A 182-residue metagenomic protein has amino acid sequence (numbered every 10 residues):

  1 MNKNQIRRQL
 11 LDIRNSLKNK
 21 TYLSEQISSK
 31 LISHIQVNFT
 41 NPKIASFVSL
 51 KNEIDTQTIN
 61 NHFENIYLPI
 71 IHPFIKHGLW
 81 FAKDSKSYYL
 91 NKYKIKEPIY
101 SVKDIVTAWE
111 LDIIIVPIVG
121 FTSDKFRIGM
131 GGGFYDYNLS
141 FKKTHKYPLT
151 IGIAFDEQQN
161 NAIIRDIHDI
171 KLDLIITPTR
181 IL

Functional and structural regions predicted by a protein language model:
M1, Q5, N15-S16, V106-I114 (+2 more regions): Surface-exposed, charge/polar-rich loops and edge strands
M1-W109: N-terminal active-site beta-alpha-beta segment that forms phosphate/nucleotide-binding and substrate-recognition loops
L10, I66, I115, G131 (+1 more regions): Residue-level signal for inorganic ion chemistry
V48, I118, T179: Glycine-rich, N-terminal phosphate-binding loop of Rossmann-like dinucleotide-binding domains
K51-E53, P73, G120-T122, Y135 (+1 more regions): Short, solvent-exposed loop/turn segments at secondary-structure junctions
I75-F81, K125-G129, T150: Short, well-ordered strand-loop elements centered on a beta-strand within folded domains, enriched for acidic residues
M130-D136: Charged helix-capping and loop-helix junction motifs
